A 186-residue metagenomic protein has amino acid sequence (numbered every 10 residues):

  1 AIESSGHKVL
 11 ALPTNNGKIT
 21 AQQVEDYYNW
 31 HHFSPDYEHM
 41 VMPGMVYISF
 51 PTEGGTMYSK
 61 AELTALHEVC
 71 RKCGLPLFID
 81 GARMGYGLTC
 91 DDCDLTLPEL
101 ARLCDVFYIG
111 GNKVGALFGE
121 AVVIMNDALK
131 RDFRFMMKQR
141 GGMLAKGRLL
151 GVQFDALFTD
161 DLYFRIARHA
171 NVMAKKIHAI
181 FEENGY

Functional and structural regions predicted by a protein language model:
A1-Y186: Conserved PLP-enzyme active-site core in the AAT-like
